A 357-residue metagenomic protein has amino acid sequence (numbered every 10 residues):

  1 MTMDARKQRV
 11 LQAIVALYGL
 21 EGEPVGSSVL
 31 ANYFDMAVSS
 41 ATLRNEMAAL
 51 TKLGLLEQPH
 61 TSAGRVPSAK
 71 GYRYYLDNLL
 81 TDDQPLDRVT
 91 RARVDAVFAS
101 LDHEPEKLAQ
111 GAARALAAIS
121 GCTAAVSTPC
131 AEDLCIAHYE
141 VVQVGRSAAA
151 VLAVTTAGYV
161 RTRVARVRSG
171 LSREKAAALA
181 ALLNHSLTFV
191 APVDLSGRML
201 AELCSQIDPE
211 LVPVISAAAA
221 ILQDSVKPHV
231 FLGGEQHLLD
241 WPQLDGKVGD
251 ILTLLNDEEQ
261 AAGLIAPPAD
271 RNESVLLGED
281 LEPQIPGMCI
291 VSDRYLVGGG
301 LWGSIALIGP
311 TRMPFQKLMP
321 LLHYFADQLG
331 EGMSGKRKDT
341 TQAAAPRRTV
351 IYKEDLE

Functional and structural regions predicted by a protein language model:
M1-Q12: Short alpha-helical segments that sit at the start of domains
L11-V15, Y72: Hydrophobic residues on short alpha-helical segments
A16-E23: Short helix-capping/hinge SLiMs at alpha-helix to coil transitions
L17, Y33, L53, Y74-D82 (+3 more regions): Conserved, well-folded catalytic cores of nucleic-acid-processing and energy-transducing macromolecular machines
V25-L80: N-terminal helix-turn-helix
D83-E357: Intrinsically disordered, acidic Ser/Thr/Pro-rich low-complexity regulatory segments
